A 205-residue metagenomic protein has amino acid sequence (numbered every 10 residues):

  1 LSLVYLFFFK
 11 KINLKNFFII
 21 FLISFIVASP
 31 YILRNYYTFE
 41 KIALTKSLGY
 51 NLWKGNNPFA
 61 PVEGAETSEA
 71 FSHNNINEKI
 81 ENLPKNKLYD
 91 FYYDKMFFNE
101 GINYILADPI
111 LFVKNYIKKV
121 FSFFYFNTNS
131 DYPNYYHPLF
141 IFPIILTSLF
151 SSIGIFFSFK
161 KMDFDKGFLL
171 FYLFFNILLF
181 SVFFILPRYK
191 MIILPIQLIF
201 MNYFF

Functional and structural regions predicted by a protein language model:
L1-F25, I32, F205: Perimembrane helix-loop-helix junctions
L1-S2, F142-I145, L178-L179, I185-F205: Hydrophobic/aromatic-rich transmembrane helices and adjacent perimembrane loops
L3, F25, S29, I145-I155 (+2 more regions): Hydrophobic alpha-helical transmembrane segments of multipass integral membrane proteins
I19-I20, S47, F168-F174: Central hydrophobic cores of alpha-helical transmembrane segments in multi-pass integral membrane proteins
V27-F39: Membrane-interface motif at the C-terminal end of an N-terminal transmembrane signal
Y31-L33, F157-S158, L173-Y189: Transmembrane-helix signature of polytopic, lipid-linked glycan biosynthesis machinery
F39-K119: Membrane-proximal stem/loop segments at transmembrane-domain junctions that anchor or position
F97, N103-L169, L173: Membrane-interface anchor segments at the N-terminal boundary of transmembrane helices in multi-pass membrane enzymes
